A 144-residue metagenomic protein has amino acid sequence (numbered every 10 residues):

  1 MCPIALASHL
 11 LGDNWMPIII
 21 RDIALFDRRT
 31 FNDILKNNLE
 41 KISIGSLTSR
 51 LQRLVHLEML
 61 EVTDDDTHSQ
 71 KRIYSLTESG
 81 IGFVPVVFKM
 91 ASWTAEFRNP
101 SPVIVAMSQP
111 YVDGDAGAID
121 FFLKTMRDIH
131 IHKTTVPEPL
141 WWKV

Functional and structural regions predicted by a protein language model:
C2-S46: N-terminal helix-turn-helix DNA-binding core of bacterial DNA-binding proteins
I4-S8, S69, K133-P137: Catalytic cores of transferase enzymes with a strong primary signal for eukaryotic protein kinases
G12, D66-M90: Basic, amphipathic "hinge/linker" alpha-helix immediately C-terminal to the N-terminal HTH DNA-binding motif
A24, R28, M59, A95: Hydrophobic/aromatic-lined pockets within catalytic cores
L25, Q52-H56, P85, S92: Generic structural signal for well-ordered, non-membrane alpha-helices
F31-N32, Q52, R72: Residues within the helices of the helix-turn-helix
N37-D65, S69: Canonical helix-turn-helix DNA-binding module
P85-F88, S92-V144: C-terminal regulatory/oligomerization modules of transcriptional regulators
